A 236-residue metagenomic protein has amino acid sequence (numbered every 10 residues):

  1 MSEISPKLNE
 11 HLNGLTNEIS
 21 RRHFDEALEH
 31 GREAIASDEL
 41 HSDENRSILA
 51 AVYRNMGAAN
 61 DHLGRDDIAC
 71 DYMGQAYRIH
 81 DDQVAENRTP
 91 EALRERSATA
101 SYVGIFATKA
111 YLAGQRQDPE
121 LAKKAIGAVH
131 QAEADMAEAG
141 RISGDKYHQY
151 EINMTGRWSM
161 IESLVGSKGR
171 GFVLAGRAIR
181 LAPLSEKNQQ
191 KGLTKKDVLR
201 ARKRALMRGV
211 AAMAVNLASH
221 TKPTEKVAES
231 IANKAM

Functional and structural regions predicted by a protein language model:
M1-E10: TPR-adjacent "capping" and linker segments in tetratricopeptide-repeat scaffold/adaptor proteins
N9, N13, I48, N55 (+5 more regions): "A position-specific structural signal for the A-helix of alpha-solenoid helical repeats
N9-E33: Alpha-helical segment of the N-proximal tetratricopeptide repeat
N17, A59, F106, L112 (+2 more regions): Residue-level signature for tetratricopeptide repeat
R21, M56, L63, V103 (+4 more regions): Structural motif corresponding to the intra-repeat A-B loop/turn of tetratricopeptide repeats
F24, G31, M73, H80 (+4 more regions): Hydrophobic/aromatic packing residues within the alpha-helices of TPR/SEL1-like helical repeat arrays
A27, A69, A122-A125, G171 (+1 more regions): Single-residue signature of alpha-solenoid repeat helices
A36-S47, I79-R96, E133-H148, P183-K203: Flexible helix-coil transition and linker loops at the boundaries of alpha-helical arrays
